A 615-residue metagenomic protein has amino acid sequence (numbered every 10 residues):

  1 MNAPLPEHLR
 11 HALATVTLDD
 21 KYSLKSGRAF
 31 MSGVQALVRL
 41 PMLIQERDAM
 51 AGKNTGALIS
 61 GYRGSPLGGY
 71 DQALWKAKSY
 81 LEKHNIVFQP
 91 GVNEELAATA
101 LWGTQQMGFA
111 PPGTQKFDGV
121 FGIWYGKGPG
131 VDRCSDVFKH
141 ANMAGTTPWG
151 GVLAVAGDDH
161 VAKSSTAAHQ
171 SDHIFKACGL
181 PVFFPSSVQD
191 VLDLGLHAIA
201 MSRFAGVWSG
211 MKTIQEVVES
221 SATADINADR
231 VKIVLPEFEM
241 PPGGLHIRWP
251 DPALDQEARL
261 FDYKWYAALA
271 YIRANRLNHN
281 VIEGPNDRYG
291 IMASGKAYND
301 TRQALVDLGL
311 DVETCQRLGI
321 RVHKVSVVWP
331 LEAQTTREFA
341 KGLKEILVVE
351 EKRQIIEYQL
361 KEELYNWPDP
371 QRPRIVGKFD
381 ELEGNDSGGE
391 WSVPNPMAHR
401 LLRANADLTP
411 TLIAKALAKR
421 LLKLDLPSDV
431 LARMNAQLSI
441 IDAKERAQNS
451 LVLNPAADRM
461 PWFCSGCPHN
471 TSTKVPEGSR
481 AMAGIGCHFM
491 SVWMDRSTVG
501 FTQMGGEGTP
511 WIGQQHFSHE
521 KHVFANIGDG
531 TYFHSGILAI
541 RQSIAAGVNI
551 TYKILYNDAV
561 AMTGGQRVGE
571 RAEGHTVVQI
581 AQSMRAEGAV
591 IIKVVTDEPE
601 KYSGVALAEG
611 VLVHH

Functional and structural regions predicted by a protein language model:
M1-L40, I44, P185-L451, A456-F463 (+3 more regions): Flexible, low-complexity linker and terminal segments
L40, I44, A73, A77 (+18 more regions): Generic, well-ordered alpha-helical scaffold segments in large soluble proteins
M50-A98, T114-K116, G284-L331, W367-K378 (+2 more regions): Anionic-ligand anchoring segments at beta-strand to alpha-helix junctions in alpha/beta enzyme folds, i.e., glycine
I59-G61, A154-A156, V348-E350, T551-Y556 (+1 more regions): Short internal beta-strands
S65-F204, I214, N470-K474, R480-M562 (+1 more regions): Thiamine diphosphate
S209-M211, I355, L426-P427, F524-A525 (+3 more regions): Acidic/polar loop patches that form or flank catalytic/metal-binding clefts of enzymes that bind anionic ligands
N454-V475, W493: Cysteine-cluster motifs in flexible loop/terminal segments that predominantly coordinate metals
G588-H615: C-terminal catalytic or substrate-handling cores of phosphate/nucleotide- and metal-cofactor-dependent proteins acting
